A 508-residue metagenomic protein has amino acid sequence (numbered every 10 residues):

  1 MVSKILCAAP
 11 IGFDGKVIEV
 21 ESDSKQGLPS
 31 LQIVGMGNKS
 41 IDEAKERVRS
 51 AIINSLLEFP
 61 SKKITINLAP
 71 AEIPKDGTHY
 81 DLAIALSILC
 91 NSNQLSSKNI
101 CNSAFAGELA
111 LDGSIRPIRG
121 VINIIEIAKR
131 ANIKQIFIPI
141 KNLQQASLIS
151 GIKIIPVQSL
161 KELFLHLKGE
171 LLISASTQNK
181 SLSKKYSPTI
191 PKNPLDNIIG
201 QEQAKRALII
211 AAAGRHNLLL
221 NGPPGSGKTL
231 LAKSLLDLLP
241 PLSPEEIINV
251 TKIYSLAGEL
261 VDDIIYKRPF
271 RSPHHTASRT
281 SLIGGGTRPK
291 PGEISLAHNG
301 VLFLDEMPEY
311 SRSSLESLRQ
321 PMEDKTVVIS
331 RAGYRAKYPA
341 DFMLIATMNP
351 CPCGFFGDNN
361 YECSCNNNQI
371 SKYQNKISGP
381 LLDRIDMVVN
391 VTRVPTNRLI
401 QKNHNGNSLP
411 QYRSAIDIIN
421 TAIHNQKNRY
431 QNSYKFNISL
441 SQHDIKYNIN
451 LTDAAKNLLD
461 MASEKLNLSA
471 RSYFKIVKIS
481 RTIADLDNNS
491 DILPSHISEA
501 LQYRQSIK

Functional and structural regions predicted by a protein language model:
M1-L219, S226-T229, I265, S330 (+2 more regions): Peripheral, non-AAA+ core regions of ATP-driven protein-machinery
I18-S24, L282, D386-R393: Short beta-strand elements
V34-K45, E58-P60, N67-G77, P289 (+1 more regions): Basic, amphipathic alpha-helical bundle interface domains used for macromolecular binding and assembly
F59-K62, N99-I100, R130-N132, S150 (+9 more regions): Short loop/turn elements that form and flank the Walker-type P-loop nucleotide-binding site in RecA-like NTPase cores
D112, L304-S311, G354: Catalytic P-loop NTPase motifs of RecA-like helicase/translocase cores
I209, D263-I264, P269, T280-L302 (+1 more regions): Conserved alpha-helical scaffold flanking the Walker A/P-loop in AAA+ ATPase domains
L220-E259, D324: Walker A/P-loop
N299, D305-E306, S317: Walker B catalytic acidic pair
